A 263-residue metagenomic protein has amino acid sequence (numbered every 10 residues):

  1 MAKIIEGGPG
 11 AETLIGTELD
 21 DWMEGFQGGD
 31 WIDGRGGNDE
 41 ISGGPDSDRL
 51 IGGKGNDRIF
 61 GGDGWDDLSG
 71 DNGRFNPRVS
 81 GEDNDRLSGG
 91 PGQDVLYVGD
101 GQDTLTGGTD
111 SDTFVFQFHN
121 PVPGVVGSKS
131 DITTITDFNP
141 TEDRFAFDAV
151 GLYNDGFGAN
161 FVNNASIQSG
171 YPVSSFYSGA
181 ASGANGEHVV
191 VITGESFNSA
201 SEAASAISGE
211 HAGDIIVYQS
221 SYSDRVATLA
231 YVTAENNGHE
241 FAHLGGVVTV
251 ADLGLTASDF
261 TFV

Functional and structural regions predicted by a protein language model:
M1-G8: Short, intrinsically disordered N-terminal pre-domain segments
A11-I15, D20-F176: Acidic, glycine-rich calcium-binding repeat modules characteristic of RTX/beta-roll and related beta-solenoid repeat
V95, S111-V263: Acidic glycine/aspartate-rich repeat arrays in secreted/surface proteins
